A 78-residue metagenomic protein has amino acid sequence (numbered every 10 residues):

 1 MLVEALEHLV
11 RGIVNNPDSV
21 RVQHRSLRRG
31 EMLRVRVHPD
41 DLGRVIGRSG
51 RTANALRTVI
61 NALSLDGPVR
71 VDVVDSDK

Functional and structural regions predicted by a protein language model:
M1-L42, N54-K78: RNA-contacting regions in translation and RNA-metabolism proteins, encompassing KH/S1 modules where present
I46-G50: Glycine-centered tight-turn and secondary-structure capping sites
